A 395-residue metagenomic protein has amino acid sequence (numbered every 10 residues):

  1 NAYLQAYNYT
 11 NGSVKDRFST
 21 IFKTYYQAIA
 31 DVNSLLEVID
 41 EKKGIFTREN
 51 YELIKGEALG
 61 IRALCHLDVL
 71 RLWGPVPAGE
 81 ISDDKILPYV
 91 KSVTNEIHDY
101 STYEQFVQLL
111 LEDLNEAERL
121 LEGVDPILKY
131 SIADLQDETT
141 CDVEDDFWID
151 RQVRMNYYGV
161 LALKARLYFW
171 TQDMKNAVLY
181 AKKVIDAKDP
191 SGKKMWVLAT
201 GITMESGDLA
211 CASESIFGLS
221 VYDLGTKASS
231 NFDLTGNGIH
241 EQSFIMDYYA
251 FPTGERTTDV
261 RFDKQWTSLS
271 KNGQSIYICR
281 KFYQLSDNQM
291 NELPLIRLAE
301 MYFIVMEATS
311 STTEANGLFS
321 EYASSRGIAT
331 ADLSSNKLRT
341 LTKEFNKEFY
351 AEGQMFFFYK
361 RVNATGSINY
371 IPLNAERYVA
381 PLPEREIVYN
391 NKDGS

Functional and structural regions predicted by a protein language model:
A2-W73, E96-E104, L114, R119-L121 (+4 more regions): Conserved, well-structured interaction surfaces
E41-E52, L120-R151: Flexible helix-coil transition and linker loops at the boundaries of alpha-helical arrays
D137-T139, W148-I149, V153-M155, F169-L295 (+4 more regions): Hydrophobic-face positions in mid-chain alpha helices that act as interaction patches
